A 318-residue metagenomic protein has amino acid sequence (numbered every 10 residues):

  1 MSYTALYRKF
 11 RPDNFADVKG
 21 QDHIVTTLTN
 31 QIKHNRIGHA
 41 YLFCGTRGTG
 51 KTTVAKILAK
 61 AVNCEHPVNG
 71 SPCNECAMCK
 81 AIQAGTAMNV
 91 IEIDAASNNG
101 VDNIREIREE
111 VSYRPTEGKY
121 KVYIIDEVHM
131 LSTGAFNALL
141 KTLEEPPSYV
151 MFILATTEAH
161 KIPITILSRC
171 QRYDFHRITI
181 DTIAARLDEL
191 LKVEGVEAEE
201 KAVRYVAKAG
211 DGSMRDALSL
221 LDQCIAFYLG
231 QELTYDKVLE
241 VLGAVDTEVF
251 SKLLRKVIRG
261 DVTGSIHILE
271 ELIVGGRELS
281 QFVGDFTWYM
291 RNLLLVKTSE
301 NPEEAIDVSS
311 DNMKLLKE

Functional and structural regions predicted by a protein language model:
M1-R172, T182: P-loop/Walker A NTP-binding region and its immediately flanking N-terminal helices in P-loop NTPase folds
I24, A84-M88, E106, K119 (+2 more regions): Extended, largely alpha-helical regulatory/partner-binding modules appended to the mid-to-C-terminal parts
